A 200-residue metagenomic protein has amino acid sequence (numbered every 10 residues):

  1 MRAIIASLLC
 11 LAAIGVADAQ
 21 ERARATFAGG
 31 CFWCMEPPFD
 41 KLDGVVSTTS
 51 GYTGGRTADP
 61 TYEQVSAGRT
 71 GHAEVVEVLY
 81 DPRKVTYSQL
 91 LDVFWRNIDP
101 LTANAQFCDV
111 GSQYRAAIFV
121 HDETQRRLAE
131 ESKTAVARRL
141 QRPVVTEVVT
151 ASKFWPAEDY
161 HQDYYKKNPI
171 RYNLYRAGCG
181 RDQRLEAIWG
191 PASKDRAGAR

Functional and structural regions predicted by a protein language model:
M1-I4: Positively charged n-region of N-terminal signal peptides that target proteins for export
L8-D18: Hydrophobic h-region of N-terminal signal peptides that target proteins for export in Gram-negative bacteria
A17-R200: Flexible coil/turn and secondary-structure edge motifs
